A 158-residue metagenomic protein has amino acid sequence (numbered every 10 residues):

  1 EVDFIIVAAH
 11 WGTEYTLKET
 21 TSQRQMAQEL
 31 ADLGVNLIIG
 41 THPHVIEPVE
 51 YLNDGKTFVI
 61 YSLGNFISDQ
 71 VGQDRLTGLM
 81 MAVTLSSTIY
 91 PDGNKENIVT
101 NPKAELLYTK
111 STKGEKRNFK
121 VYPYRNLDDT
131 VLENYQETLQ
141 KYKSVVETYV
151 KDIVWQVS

Functional and structural regions predicted by a protein language model:
E1-I5, N53-V59, L85, I89-Y90 (+1 more regions): Beta-strand-turn-beta hairpins that frame and shape the catalytic cleft of phosphate-ester-processing enzymes
E1-K18: Short acidic, glycine-rich surface-loop motifs adjacent to enzyme active sites
H10-E14, H44, G64-F66, E105-L107: Active-site beta-loop-alpha junctions enriched in small/polar residues
T21-M81, I89: Conserved beta-sheet core of the metallophosphoesterase superfamily
R75-S158: A short C-terminal boundary segment appended to hydrolase-like catalytic domains
